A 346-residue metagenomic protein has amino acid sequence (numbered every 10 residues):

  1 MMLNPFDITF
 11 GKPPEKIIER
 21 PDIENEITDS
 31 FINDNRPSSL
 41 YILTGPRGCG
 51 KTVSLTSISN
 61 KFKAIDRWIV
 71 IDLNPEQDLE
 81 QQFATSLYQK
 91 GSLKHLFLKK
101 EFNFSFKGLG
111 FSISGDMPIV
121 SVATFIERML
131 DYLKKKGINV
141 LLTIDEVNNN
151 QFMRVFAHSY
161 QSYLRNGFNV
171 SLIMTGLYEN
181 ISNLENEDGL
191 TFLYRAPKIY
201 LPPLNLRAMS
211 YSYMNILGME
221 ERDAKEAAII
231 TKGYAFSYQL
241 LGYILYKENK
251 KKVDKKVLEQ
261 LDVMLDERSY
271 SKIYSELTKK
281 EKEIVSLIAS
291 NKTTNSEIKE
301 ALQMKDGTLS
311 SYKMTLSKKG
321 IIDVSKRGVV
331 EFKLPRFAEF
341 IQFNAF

Functional and structural regions predicted by a protein language model:
M1-Y41, R336-F346: A short, basic N-terminal segment
R36-S57: Walker A/P-loop nucleotide-binding motif
Y41-I42, T56, N60-D78: Conserved catalytic segments around the Walker B and adjacent sensor/switch elements of P-loop NTPase domains
D78-N103, K107: Conserved NTP-binding/hydrolysis module of P-loop NTPases
D116-E179, E187: Conserved Walker B catalytic segment
E179-A196: Short regulatory helix/loop adjacent to the ATP-binding pocket of P-loop NTPases
A196-A224, I230: Conserved small helical "lid"/interfacial subdomain of P-loop NTPases
Q239-D306: Winged-helix-like regulatory helical subdomains adjacent to P-loop NTPase cores
